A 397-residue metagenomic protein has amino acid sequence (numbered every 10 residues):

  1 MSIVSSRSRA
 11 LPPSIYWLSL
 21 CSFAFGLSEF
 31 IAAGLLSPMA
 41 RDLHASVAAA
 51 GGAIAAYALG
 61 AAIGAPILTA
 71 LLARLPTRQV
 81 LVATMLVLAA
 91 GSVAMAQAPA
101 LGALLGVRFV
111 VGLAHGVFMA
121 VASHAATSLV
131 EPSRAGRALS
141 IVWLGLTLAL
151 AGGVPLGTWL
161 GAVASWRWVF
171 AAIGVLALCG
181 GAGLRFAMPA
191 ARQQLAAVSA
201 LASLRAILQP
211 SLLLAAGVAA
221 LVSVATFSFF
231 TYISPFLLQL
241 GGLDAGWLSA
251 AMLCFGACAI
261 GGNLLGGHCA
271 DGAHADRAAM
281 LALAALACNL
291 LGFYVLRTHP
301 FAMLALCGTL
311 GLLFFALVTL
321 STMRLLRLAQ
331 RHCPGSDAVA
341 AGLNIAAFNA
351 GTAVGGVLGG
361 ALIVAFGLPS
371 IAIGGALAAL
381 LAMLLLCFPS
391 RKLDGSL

Functional and structural regions predicted by a protein language model:
H44, P76, Q97-A103, G242 (+1 more regions): Helix-breaking motifs and short loop linkers at transmembrane-helix boundaries and internal kinks in secondary membrane
I63-L101: Conserved MFS/SLC helix-loop-helix module at the cytosolic interface between two early adjacent transmembrane helices
G64-P76, G262-H274, I363: Helix-to-loop junctions at the C-terminal end of transmembrane segments in multipass secondary transporters
G91-A94, G102-V111, F301-T309: Paired small-residue
L101-A103, P132-P189, Y232-F236, D244: Helix-loop-helix hairpin linking two adjacent transmembrane segments in secondary transporters
V107-G145: Cytoplasmic helix-loop-helix junction between adjacent transmembrane helices in 12-TM secondary transporters
F118-V130, A316-H332: Intracellular juxtamembrane helix-capping segments at the cytosolic ends of symmetry-related transmembrane helices
R331-A365: A late C-terminal transmembrane helix in Major Facilitator Superfamily
